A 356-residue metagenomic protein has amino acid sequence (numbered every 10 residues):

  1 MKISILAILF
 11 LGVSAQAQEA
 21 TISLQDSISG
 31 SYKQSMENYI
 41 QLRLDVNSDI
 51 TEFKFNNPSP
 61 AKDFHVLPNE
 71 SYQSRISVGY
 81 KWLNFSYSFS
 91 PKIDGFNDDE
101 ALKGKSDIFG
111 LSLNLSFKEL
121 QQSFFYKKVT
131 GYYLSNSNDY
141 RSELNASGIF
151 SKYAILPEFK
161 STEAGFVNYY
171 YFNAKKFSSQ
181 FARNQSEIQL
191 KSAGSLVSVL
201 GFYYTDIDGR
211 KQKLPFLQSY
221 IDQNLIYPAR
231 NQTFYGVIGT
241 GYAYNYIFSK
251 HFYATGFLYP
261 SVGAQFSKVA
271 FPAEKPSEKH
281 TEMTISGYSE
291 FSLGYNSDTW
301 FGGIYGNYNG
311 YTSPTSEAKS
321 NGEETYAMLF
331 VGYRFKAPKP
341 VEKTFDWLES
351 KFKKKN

Functional and structural regions predicted by a protein language model:
M1-Y32, F252, V331-F335, N356: Bacterial Sec-dependent N-terminal signal peptides
E19-A20, D26-N38, E119, N173-G194 (+3 more regions): Short loop/turn motifs that connect adjacent beta-strands in outer-membrane beta-barrel proteins
M36-L42, Y72, K81-L83, F109 (+7 more regions): Outer-envelope beta-barrel architecture signal
L44, S74-Y80, L111-L115, F166-F172 (+5 more regions): Residues on the lipid-exposed face of transmembrane beta-strands in outer-membrane beta-barrel proteins
V46-E52, Y80-N84, F89-G95, F117-E119 (+7 more regions): Transmembrane beta-strands of outer-membrane beta-barrel pores
D49-Q73, N84-L102: Surface-exposed strand-loop-strand hairpins of Gram-negative outer-membrane beta-barrel proteins
H65-L67, S135-D139, I149-A164, I207-T233 (+4 more regions): Extracellular/periplasm-exposed beta-strand and loop segments of Gram-negative cell-envelope proteins, dominated by
F166-N168, E323-N356: Outer-membrane beta-barrel "beta-signal"
